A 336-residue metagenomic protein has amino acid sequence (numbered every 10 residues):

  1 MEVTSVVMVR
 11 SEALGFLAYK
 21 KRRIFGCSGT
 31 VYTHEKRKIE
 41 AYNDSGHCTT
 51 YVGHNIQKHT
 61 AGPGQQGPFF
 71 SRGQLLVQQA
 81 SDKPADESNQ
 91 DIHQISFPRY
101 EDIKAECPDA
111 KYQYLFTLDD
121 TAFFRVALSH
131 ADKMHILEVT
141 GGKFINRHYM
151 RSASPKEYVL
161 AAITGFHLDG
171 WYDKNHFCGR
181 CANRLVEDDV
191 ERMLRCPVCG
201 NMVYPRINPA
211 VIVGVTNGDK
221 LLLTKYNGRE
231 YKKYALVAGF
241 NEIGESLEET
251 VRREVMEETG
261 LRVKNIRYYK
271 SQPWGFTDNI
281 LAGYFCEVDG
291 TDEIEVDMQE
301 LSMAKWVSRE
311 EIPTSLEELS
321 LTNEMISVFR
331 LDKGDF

Functional and structural regions predicted by a protein language model:
M1-N175, E230-Y234, D297-F336: Nudix hydrolase/Nudix homology domain
L75-Q78, H176, V190-L236, F240 (+2 more regions): N-terminal strand-loop-strand
N183-V186, Y204: Short functional micro-motifs and their immediate structural scaffolds
V211, I280-A282, S302: Change "...and in nucleic-acid phosphodiester-cleaving endonucleases..." to "...and in nucleic-acid processing enzymes
K225-Y226, A238, R267-Q272, V288 (+2 more regions): Active-site proximal loops enriched in glycine and acidic residues that flank catalytic Cys/His/Asp and coordinate
A235-K270, Y284: The catalytic Nudix box helix
Q272-E295: Active-site-adjacent beta-strand/loop module that shapes the phosphate/pyrophosphate-binding cleft
